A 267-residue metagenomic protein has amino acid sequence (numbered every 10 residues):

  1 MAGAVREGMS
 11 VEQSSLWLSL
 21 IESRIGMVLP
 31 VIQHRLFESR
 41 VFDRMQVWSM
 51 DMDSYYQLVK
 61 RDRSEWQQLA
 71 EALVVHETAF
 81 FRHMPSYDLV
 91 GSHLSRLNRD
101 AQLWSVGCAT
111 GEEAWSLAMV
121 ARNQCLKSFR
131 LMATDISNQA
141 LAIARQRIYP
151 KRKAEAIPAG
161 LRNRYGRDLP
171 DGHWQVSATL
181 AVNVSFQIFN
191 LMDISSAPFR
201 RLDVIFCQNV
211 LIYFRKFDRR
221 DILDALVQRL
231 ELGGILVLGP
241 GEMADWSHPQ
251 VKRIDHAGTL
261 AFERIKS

Functional and structural regions predicted by a protein language model:
A2-W104, L223, G239: Conserved AdoMet
G91-L94, A118-R122, V227: A structural alpha-helix within SAM-dependent methyltransferase catalytic domains
D100-G111, F129-M132: Conserved class I S-adenosyl-L-methionine
T110-C125: Conserved SAM-binding loop of SAM-dependent methyltransferases across substrates and taxa, primarily the Class I
F129-F206, V210-D218, A244-D245: Extended basic-aromatic, gly/pro-enriched interface segments that bind polyanionic ligands
R220-L232: A short glycine-rich, Lys/Arg-flanked "PGG" loop and its adjoining helix->strand segment in the class I
L232-P240: Conserved beta-strand signature within the Rossmann-like core of class I S-adenosyl-L-methionine
D245-S267: Core SAM-dependent methyltransferase catalytic element
